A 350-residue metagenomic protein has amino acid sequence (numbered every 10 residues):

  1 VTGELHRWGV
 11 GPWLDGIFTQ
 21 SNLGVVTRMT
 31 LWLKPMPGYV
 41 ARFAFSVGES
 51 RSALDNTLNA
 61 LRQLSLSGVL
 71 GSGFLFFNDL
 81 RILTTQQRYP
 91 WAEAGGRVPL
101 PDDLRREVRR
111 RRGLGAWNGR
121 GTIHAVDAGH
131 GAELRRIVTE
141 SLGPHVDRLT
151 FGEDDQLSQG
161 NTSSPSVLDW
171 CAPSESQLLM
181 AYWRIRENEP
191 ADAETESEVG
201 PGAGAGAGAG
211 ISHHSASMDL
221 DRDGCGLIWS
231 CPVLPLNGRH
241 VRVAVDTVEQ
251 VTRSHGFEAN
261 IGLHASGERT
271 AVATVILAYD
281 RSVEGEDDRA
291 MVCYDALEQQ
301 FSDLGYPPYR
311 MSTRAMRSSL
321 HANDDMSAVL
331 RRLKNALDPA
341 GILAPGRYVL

Functional and structural regions predicted by a protein language model:
V1-E4, G9-F18, R28-T30, P101-E107 (+4 more regions): Glycine-rich, charged/polar anion/phosphate-binding loops that engage phosphate groups from diverse ligands
V1-L66: FAD-binding subdomain of flavoenzyme oxidoreductases
M29-G38, L104-L114, M218-R222, S266: Short, flexible, solvent-exposed loop/turn segments with mixed acidic/basic and small polar residues
Y39-R42, S46, R111-T150: A conserved active-site cap/scaffold subdomain adjacent to cofactor or substrate pockets
F45-S50, R120-G129, C231-G238, L277-R281: Short beta-strand-to-loop capping motifs
R51-T57, V126-R136, R239-V243, V283-A290: Short, conserved charged micro-motifs
T57-P101, H240-G256, C293-Y294: Short amphipathic alpha-helix segments
R112, S141-L350: Conserved glycine-rich FAD pyrophosphate-binding loop
